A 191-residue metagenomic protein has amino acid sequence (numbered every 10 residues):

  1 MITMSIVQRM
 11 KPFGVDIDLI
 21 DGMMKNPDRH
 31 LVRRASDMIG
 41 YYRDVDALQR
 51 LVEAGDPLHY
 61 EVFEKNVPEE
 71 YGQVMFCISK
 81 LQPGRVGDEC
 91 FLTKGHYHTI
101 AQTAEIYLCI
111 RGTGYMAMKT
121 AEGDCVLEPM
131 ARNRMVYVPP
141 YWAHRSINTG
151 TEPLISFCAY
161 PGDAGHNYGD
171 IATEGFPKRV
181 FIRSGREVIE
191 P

Functional and structural regions predicted by a protein language model:
M1-S36: Eukaryotic intrinsically disordered, low-complexity regions enriched in proline/serine/threonine/glycine
M23-P129, I147-I155, A159-P191: Active-site region of the double-stranded beta-helix
Y137, A143-R145: Hydrophobic beta-strand signal
